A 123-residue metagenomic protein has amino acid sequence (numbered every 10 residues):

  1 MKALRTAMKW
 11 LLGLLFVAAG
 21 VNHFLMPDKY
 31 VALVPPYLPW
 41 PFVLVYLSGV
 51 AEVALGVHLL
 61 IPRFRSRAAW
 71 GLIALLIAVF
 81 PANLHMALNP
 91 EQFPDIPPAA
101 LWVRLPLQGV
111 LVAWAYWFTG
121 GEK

Functional and structural regions predicted by a protein language model:
M1-K123: Membrane-interface extramembranous regions
